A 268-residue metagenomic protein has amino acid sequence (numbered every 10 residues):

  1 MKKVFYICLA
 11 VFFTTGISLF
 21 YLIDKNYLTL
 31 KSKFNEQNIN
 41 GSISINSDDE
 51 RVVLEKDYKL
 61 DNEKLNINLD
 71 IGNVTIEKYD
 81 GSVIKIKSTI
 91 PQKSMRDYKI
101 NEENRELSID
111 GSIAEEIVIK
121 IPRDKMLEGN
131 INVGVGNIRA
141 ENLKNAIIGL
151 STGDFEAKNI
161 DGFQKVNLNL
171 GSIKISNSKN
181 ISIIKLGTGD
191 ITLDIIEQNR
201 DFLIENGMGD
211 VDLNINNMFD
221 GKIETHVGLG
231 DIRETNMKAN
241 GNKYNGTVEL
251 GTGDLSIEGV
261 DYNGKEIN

Functional and structural regions predicted by a protein language model:
K2-S94, D110-P122, I232-G241, N263-N268: Short acidic/polar N-terminal linker immediately downstream of export determinants
Y58-D61, G81, D124-L127, A140 (+3 more regions): Edge/loop elements at the starts and ends of beta-strands within beta-rich repeat scaffolds
K64, V83-K85, M95-D97, M126-E128 (+4 more regions): Exposed beta-strand and adjacent loop surfaces of beta-rich binding modules that mediate intermolecular recognition
I71, V135, M208: Single, functionally critical "micro-switch" positions that shape active/binding sites and transmembrane helices
I84, R105-L107, L255: Hydrophobic residues embedded in beta-strands of well-ordered beta-sheets
I90-G187: Non-cytosolic head/periplasmic domains of membrane-anchored proteins
F155, Q164, L168, S172-N268: Short, surface-exposed interaction patches in beta-rich subdomains that mediate adhesion/assembly near membranes
